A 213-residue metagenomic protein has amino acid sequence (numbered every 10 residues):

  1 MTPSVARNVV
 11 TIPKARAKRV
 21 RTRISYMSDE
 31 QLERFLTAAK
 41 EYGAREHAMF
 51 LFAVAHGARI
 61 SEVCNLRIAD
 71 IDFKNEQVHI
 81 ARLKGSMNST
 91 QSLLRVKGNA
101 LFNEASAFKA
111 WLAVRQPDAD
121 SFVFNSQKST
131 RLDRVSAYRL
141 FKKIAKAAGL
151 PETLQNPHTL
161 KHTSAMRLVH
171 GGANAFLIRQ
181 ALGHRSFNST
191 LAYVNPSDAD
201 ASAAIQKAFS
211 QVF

Functional and structural regions predicted by a protein language model:
M1-R19, R23, F209-F213: C-terminal secondary-structure termini that scaffold catalytic or DNA-interacting sites
P3, Q91-R95, N195-F213: DNA/chromatin major-groove-contacting recognition/catalytic segments
D29-I60: Basic, Lys/Arg- and aromatic-enriched nucleic-acid-binding interface segment
Y42, R139-Q180: Short, basic (Lys/Arg/His-rich) helix/loop patches that form interaction surfaces in the mid-to-C-terminal regions
A53-N75: Short, charged phosphate-coordinating catalytic segments
D70-F73, L154, A173-V194: Short, polar N-cap/turn motifs at the start of nucleic acid-interacting alpha helices
K74-Q77, A81-Q127: Basic, alpha-helical nucleic-acid-contacting "clamp/cap" segments
R82-G85, L182, S186-K207: Catalytic-site neighborhood detector that most strongly recognizes the C-terminal catalytic loop/helix of tyrosine
